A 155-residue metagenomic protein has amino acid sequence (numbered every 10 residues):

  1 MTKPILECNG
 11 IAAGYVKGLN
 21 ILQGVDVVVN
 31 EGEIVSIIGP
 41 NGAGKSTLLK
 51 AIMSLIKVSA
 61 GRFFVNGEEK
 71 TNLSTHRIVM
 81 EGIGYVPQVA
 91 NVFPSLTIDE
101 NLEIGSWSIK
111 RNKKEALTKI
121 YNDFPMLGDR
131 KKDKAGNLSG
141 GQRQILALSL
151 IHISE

Functional and structural regions predicted by a protein language model:
L6, L22-G24: Conserved structural motif at the start of ABC-family nucleotide-binding domains
V16-K17, V35, I98-E115, D123-P125: ABC-type ATPase nucleotide-binding domains, specifically the catalytic core motifs of the NBD
V35-S36, Y85: Short beta-strand immediately N-terminal to the Walker A/P-loop
I38-P40: The feature captures the beta-strand-to-loop junction immediately N-terminal to the Walker
M53: Helix-to-loop junction immediately C-terminal to a conserved catalytic motif
G61-K70, E81, K113-N122: Conserved ABC transporter NBD signature motif
K134-L138: Conserved ABC ATPase signature
I151-E155: Conserved small/polar residues in nucleotide/adenosyl-binding loops
